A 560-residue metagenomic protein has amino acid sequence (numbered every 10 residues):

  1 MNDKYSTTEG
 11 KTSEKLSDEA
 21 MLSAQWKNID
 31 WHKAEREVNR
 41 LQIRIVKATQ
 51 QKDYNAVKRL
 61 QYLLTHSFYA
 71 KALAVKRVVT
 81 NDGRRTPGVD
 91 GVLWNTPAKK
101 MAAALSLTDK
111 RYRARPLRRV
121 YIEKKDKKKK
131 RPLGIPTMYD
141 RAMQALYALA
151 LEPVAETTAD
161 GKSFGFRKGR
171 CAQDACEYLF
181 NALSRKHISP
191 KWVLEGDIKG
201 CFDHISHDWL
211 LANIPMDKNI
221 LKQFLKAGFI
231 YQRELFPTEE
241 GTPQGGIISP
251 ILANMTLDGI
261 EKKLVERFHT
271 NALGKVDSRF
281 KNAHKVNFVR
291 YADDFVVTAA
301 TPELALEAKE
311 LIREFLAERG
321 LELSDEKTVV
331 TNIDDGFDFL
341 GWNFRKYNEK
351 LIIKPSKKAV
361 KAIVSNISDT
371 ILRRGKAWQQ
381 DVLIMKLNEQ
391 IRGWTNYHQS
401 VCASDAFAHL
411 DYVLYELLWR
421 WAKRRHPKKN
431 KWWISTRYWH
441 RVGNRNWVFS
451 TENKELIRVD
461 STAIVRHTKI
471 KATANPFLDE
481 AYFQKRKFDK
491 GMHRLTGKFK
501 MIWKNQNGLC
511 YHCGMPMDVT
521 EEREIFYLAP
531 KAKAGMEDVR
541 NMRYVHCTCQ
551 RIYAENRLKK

Functional and structural regions predicted by a protein language model:
M1-N2, L351, T370-W432: Right-hand nucleic-acid polymerase module
A24-G83, L149-G165: Charged boundary/loop elements
S106, K110, T158-K162, R167 (+2 more regions): Conserved polymerase palm-domain catalytic core
K226, Q232-L235, R319-L383, E389-R392: A conserved non-catalytic segment of reverse transcriptases and RNA-directed RNA polymerases corresponding to the late
D411-L495: Extended C-terminal regions of large enzymes
K498-N507, G535-V539: Short, flexible, mixed-charge glycine/proline-rich loop motifs that serve as phosphate/nucleic-acid-contacting
G514-C547, R551-Y553, R557-L558: Histidine-centered nuclease catalytic patch
